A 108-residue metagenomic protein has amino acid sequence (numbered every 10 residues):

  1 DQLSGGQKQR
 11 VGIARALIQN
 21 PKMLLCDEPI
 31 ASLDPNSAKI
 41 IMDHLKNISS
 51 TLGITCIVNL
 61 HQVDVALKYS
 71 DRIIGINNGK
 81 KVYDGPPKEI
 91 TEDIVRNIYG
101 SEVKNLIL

Functional and structural regions predicted by a protein language model:
D1-L3, Q7: Conserved ABC ATPase signature
N20: Conserved catalytic motifs of ABC-family nucleotide-binding domains
L24-D27: Catalytic Walker B motif of ABC-type/P-loop ATPase nucleotide-binding domains
P35-S37: Helix N-cap at the start of a conserved alpha-helix in ABC-type nucleotide-binding domains
K39-T51: Helical segment within the ABC ATPase nucleotide-binding domain
L60-H61: H-loop/switch region of ABC-family ATPase nucleotide-binding domains
